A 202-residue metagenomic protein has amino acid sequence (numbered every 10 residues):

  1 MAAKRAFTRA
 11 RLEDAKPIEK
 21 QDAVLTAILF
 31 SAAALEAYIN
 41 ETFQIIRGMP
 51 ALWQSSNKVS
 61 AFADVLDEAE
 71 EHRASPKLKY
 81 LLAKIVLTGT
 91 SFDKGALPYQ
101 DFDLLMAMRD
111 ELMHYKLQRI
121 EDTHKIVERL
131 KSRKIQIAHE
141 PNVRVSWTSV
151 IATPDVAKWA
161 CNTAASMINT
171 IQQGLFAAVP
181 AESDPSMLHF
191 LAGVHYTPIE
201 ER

Functional and structural regions predicted by a protein language model:
M1, L117-R202: Polyanionic, low-complexity intrinsically disordered segments
M1-T26, H189, H195-E200: Charged alpha-helical initiation segments
A2, F30, A34, D101-E111 (+2 more regions): Charged, amphipathic alpha-helical oligomerization/scaffolding segments
T8, E36-F43, D110-E121, N169 (+1 more regions): Charged/polar positions within long, soluble alpha-helices
R9, E13, E68, H72 (+4 more regions): Surface-exposed polar/charged interaction patches
D14-L29, A96-D103, I151: Short, solvent-exposed segments of well-ordered alpha helices
Q21-I46: Short, hydrophobic, well-ordered secondary-structure elements
R47-I135, N142-W147: Flexible secondary-structure boundary motifs
